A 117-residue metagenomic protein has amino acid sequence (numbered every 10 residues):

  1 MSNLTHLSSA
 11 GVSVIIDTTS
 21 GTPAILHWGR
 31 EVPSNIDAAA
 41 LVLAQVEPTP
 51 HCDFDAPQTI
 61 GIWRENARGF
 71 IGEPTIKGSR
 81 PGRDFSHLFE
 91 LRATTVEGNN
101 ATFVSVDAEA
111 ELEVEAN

Functional and structural regions predicted by a protein language model:
M1-N117: N-terminal accessory beta-strand-rich subdomains and adjacent acidic, glycine-rich linkers that precede catalytic cores
